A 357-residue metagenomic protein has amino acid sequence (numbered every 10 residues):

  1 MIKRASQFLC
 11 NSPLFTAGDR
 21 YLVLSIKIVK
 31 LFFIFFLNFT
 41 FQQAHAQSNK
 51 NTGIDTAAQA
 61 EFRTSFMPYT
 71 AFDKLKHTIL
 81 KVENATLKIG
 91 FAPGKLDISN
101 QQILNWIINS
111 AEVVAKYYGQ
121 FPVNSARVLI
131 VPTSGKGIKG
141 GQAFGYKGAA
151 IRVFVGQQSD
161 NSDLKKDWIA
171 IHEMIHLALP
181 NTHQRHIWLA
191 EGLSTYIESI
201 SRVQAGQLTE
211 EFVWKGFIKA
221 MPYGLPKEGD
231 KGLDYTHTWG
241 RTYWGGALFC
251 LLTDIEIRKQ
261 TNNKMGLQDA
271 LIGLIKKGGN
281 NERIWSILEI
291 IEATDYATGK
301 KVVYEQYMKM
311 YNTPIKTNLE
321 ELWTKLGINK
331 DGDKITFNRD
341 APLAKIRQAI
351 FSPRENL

Functional and structural regions predicted by a protein language model:
M1-I26: N-terminal secretory signal peptides that target proteins for export/translocation
K30-T40: Bacterial N-terminal signal peptides
A44-A46: Boundary at the C-terminal end of the N-terminal hydrophobic targeting segment
N51, N281-L357: Beta/coil-rich, acidic/histidine-enriched accessory regions frequently appended to metallopeptidases
K76-T182, H186: Juxtacatalytic substrate-recognition/specificity segment
R185-L248, D254, K259-T261, K276-N281: Acidic/His/Gly-enriched intrinsically disordered linker/tail segments that often contain short helix/coil "MoRF-like"
Y235-T317: Pan-zinc metallopeptidase signature
